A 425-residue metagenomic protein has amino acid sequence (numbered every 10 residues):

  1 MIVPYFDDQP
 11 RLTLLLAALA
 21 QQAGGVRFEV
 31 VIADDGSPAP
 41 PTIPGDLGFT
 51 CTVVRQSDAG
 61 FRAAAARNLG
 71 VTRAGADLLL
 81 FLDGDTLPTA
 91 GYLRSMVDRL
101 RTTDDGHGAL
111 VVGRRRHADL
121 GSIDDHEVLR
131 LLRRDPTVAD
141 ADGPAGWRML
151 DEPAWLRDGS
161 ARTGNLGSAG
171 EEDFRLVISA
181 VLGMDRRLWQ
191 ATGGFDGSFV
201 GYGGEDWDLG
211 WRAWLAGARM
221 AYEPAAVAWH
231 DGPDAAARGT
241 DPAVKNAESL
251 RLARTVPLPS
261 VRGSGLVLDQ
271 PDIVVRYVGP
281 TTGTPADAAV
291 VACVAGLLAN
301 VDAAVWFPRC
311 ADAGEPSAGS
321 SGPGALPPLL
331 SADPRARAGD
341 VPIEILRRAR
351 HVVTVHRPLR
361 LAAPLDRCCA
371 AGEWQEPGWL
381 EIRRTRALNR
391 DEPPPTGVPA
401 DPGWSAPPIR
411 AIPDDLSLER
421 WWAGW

Functional and structural regions predicted by a protein language model:
M1-R11, L15, Q22-A23, A33 (+2 more regions): A conserved hydrophobic helix/loop-capping motif in glycosyltransferases and polysaccharide synthases
A17-R27, A295-A303: Short, acidic, metal-binding catalytic loop of nucleotide-sugar glycosyltransferases
V31-I43, T86, R309-P323, H356-P358: A conserved acidic beta->alpha catalytic loop
Q56-A74, R337-I345: Glycine-rich, basic loop-to-helix element that forms the pyrophosphate-binding segment of sugar-nucleotide handling
L79, V352-T354, P358: Short aromatic/hydrophobic "clamp" motif used to bind/position activated sugar donors
G91-E152, L359-E392: Conserved donor NDP-sugar-binding/catalytic core segment of glycosyltransferases
T137-L166, G170, R219-M220, D234-A292 (+2 more regions): C-terminal, non-catalytic tails of nucleotide-sugar-dependent glycosyltransferases
Y202-D208: Acidic donor-binding loop at a coil-to-helix junction in glycosyltransferase catalytic cores that engages
